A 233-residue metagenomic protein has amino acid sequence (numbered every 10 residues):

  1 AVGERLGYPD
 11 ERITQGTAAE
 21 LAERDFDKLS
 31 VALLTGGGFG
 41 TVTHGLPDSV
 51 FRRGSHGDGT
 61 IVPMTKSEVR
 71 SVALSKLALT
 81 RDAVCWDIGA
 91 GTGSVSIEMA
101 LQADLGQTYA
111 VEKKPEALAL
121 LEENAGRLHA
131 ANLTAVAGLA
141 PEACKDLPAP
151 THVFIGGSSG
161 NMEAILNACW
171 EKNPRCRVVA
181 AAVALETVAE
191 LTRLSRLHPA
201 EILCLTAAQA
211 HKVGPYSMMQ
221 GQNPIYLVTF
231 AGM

Functional and structural regions predicted by a protein language model:
A1-T60, L205: A contiguous loop/helix-start segment that scaffolds small-molecule binding in enzyme catalytic cores
S30-G37, Y216-M233: Core SAM-dependent methyltransferase catalytic element
M64-R81: Conserved alpha-helix/loop element of class I SAM-dependent methyltransferases that forms part of the SAM/SAH-binding
D82-G91: Conserved class I S-adenosyl-L-methionine
T92-L105: Conserved SAM-binding loop of SAM-dependent methyltransferases across substrates and taxa, primarily the Class I
V111-P150: S-adenosyl-L-methionine
E112-A117, G157-N161, V183: Short beta->alpha hinge that forms the Motif I/post-I loop of the SAM-binding pocket
L166-Y226: C-terminal substrate-binding/active-site "lid" region of AdoMet-derived donor-dependent transferases
